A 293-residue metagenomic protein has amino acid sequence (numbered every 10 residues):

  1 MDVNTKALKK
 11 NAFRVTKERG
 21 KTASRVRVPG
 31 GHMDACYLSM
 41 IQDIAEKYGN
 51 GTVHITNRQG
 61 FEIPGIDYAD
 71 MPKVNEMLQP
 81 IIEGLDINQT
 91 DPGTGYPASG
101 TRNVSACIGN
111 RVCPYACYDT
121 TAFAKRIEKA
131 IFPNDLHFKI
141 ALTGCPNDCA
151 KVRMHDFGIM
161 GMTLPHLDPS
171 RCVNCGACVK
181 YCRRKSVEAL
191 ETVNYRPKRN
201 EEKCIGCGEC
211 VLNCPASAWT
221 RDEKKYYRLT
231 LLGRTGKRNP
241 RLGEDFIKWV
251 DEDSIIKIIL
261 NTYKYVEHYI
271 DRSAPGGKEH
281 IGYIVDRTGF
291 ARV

Functional and structural regions predicted by a protein language model:
M1-M40: N-terminal basic/disordered segments at the start of proteins
F13-E18, G49-I55, A189-E191: Short, flexible, solvent-exposed loop/turn segments with mixed acidic/basic and small polar residues
F13-K17, D156-G161, Y227-G236: Short beta-strand elements
S24-V173, A177, Y181, K203-I205: Small-residue-enriched alpha-helical segments and adjacent helix-cap loops that form tight helix-helix packing
G51, P92, I127-A130, T220 (+1 more regions): Conserved C-terminal portion of the radical SAM core fold that forms the substrate/S-adenosylmethionine-binding
A141-N147, G277-F290: A glycine-rich phosphate-binding loop feature that marks nucleotide/adenosyl-phosphate handling sites
A177-R199, E209-Y226: Iron-sulfur cluster-binding cysteine motifs and their immediate structural context in ferredoxin-like electron-transfer
K225-Y226, G233-R272: A hydrophobic, small-residue-rich beta->alpha segment in the mid-to-C-terminal subdomain of diverse proteins
